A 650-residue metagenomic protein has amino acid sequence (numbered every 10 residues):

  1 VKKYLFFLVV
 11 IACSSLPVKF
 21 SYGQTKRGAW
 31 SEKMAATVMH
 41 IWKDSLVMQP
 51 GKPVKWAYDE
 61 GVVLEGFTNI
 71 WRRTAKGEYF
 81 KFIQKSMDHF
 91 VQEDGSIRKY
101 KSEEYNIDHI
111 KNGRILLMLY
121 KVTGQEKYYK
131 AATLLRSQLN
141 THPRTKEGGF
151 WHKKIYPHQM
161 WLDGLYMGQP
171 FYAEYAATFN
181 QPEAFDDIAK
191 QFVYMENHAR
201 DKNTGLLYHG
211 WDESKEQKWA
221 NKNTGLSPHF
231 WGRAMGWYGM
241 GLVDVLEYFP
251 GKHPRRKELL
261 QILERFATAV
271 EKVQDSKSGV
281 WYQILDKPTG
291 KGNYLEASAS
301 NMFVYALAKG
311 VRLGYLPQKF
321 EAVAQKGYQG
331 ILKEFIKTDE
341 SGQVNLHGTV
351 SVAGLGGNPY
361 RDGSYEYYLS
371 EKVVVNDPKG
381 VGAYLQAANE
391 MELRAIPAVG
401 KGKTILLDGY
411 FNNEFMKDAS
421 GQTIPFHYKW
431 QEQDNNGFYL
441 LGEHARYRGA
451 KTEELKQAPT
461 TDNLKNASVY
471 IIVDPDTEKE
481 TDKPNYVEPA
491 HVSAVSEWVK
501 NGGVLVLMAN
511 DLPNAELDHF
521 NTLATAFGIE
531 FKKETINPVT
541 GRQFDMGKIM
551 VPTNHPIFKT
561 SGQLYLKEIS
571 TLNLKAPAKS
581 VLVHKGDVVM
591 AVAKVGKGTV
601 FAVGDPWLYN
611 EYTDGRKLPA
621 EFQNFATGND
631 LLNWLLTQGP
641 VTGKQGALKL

Functional and structural regions predicted by a protein language model:
V1-T25: Bacterial Sec-dependent N-terminal signal peptides
T25-G61, R73-K85, H89-I115, L119-A132 (+4 more regions): CBM-like carbohydrate-recognition segments
R27-V47, K81-K99, K130-G149, P182-K218 (+2 more regions): Long, well-ordered core segments of solenoidal/helical folds
K43-S45, V91-R98, K146-K154, S214-P228 (+2 more regions): Acidic/His metal-coordination segments adjacent to aromatic residues that form catalytic metal sites in metalloenzymes
G61, E65-T68, I110, R114-L117 (+14 more regions): A structural signal for well-ordered alpha-helical segments within the folded catalytic domains of diverse enzymes
T74, T123, Y175-D186, V245-K257 (+1 more regions): Inter-helical turn/loop segments and adjacent helix faces that build the functional surface of alpha-helical bundle
G239-P288, G292: Oxyanion-binding "anion nests"
P397-L650: Short, surface-exposed patches at the edges or C-terminal ends of soluble domains, predominantly
